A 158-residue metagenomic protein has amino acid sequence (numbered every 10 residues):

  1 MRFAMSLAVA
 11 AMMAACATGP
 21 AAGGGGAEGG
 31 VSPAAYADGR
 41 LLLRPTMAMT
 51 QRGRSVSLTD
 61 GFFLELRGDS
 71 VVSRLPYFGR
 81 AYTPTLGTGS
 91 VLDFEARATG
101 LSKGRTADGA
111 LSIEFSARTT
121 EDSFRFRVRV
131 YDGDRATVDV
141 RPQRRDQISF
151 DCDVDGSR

Functional and structural regions predicted by a protein language model:
M1-L7: Bacterial N-terminal signal peptides that target proteins for export
M12-A15: C-terminal motif of bacterial Sec signal peptides marking the signal peptidase cleavage site
A17-P20: Bacterial signal peptide processing site
A34-A48: A short, Trp-centered hydrophobic/proline-enriched beta-strand micro-motif
R40, S70-V72, R135: Structural motif
T46-T59: N-terminal post-signal-peptidase region of extra-cytosolic proteins
V56-L58, F63-L64, S70-D108: Phosphoinositide-binding peripheral membrane targeting modules
F94-R158: Helix-rich interaction surfaces within compact, conserved domain-sized segments that mediate assembly or partner
